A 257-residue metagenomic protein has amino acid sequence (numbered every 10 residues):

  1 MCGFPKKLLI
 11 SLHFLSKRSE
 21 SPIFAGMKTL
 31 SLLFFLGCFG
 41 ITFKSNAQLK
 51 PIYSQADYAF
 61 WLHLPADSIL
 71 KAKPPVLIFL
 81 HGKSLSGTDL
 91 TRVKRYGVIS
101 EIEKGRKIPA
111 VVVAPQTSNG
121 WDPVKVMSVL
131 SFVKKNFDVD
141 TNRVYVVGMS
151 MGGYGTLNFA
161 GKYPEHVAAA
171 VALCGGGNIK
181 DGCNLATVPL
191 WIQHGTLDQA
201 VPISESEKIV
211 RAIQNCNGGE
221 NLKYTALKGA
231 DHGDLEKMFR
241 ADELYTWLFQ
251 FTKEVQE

Functional and structural regions predicted by a protein language model:
C2, L8-L9, P22, F43-V76 (+8 more regions): A domain-start/cap signature at the N-terminus of enzymes
L30-F39: Sec-dependent N-terminal signal peptides
D67-A72, W121-S150: Gly/Ser-rich "nucleophile elbow"/oxyanion-hole loop immediately N-terminal to the catalytic nucleophile in hydrolases
V76, L80-K125: Active-site machinery of serine-nucleophile hydrolases
R143-N184: Primarily recognizes the serine-hydrolase "nucleophile elbow" in alpha/beta-hydrolase and SGNH/GDSL folds
D181, Q199-A200, S204-E257: C-terminal catalytic histidine-bearing segment of alpha/beta-hydrolase fold enzymes
I192-H194, D198: Short beta-strand/loop motif that positions the catalytic acidic residue of the alpha/beta-hydrolase fold
